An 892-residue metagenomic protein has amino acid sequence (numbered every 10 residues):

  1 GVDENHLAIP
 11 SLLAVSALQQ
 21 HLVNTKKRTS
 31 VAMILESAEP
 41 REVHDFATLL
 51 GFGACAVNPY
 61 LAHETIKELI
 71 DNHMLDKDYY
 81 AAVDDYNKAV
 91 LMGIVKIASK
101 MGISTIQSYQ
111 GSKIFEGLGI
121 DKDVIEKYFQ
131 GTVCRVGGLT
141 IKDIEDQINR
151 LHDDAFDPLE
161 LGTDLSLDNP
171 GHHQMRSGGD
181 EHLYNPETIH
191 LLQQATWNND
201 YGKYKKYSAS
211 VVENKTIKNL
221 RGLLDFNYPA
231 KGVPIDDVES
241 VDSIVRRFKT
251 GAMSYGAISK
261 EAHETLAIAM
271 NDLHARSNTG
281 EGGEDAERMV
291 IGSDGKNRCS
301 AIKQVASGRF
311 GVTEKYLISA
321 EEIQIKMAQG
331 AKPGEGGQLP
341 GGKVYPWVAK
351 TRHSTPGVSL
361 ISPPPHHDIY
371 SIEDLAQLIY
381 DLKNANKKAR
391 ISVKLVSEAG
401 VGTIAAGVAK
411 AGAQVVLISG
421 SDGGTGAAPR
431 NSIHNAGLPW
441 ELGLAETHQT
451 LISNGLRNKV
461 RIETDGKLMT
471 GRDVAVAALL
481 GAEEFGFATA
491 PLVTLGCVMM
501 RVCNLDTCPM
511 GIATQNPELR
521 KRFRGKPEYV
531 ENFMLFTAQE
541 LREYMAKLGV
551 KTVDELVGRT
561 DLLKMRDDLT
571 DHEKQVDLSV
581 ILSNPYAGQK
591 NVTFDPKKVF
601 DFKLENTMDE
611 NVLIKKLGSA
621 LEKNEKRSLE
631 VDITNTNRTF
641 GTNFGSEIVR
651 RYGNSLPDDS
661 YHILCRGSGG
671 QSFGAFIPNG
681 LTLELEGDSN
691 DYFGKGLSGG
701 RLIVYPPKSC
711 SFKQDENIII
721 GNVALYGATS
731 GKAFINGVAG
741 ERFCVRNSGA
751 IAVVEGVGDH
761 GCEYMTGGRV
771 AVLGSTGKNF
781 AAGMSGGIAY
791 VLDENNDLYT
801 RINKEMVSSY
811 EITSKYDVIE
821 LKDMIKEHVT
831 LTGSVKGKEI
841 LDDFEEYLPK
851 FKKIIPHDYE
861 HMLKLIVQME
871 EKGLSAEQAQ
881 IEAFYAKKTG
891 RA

Functional and structural regions predicted by a protein language model:
G1-S37, V43-L61, I120, V312 (+11 more regions): Alpha/beta enzyme core
E4-S11, L35-E39, A56, D76-K88 (+28 more regions): Hydrophobic alpha-helical scaffolding
I9-L13, A17, R28-S30, R41-T48 (+33 more regions): Generic recognition of stable, solvent-exposed alpha-helical segments in well-folded globular domains
A17-H21, T48, F52-G53, Y60 (+19 more regions): Generic, well-ordered alpha-helical scaffold segments in large soluble proteins
D45-F46, N58-P59, H73-G311, K315 (+6 more regions): Flexible, glycine-rich loop/tail regions that form catalytic "lids" or insertion modules at the edges of active sites
G53, A62-T65, V90, I94 (+9 more regions): Mobile "lid/hinge" segments at catalytic clefts and subdomain interfaces of large enzymes
I97, M101-Y109, N278-G282, N386-K394 (+5 more regions): Flexible, glycine/charged-enriched surface loops at secondary-structure junctions
L519-R520, E531, Y544-L548, V557-T560 (+1 more regions): Long, distal/terminal scaffolding or interaction modules with repetitive or compositionally biased sequence
